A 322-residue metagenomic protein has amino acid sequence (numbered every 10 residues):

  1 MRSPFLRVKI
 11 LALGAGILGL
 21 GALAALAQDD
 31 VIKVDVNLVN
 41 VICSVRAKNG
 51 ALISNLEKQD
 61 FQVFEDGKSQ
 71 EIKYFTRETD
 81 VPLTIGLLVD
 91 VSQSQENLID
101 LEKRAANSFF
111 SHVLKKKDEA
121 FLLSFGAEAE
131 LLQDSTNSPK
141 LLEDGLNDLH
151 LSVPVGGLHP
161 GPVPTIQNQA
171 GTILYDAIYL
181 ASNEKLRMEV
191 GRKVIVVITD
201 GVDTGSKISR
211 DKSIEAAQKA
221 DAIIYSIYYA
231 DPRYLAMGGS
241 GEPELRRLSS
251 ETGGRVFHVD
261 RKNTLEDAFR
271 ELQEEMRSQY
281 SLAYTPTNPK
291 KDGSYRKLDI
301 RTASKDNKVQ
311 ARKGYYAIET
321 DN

Functional and structural regions predicted by a protein language model:
M1-R7: N-terminal secretory signal peptides that target proteins for export/translocation
R7-I10, D35: Alpha-helical transmembrane segments of integral membrane proteins
K9-A22: Bacterial N-terminal signal peptides
A25-N322: Scaffold/interface architecture of coatomer-like assemblies
